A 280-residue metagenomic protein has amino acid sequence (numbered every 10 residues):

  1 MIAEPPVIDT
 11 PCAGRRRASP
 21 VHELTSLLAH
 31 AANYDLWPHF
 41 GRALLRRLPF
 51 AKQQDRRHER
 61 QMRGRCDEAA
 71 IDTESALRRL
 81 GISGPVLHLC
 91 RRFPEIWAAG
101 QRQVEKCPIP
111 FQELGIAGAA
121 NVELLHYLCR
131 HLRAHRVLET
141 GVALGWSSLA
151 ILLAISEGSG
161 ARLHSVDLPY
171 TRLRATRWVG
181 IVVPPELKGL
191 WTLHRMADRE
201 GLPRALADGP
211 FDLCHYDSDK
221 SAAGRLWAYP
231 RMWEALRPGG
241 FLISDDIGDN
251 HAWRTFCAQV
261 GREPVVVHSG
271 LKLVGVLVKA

Functional and structural regions predicted by a protein language model:
M1-V7: N-terminal acidic, proline/glycine-rich, low-complexity intrinsically disordered segments
E4, W37-H39, R63-A70, R79-S83 (+4 more regions): General structural signal for secondary-structure boundaries
I8-C90: N-terminal auxiliary segments of SAM/dcSAM-dependent transferases
I8-R15, P20-L27, F111-A280: S-adenosylmethionine/decaboxylated-SAM
D67-L80, P94-E105, T176-P184, P203-D208: Short charge-dense sequence patches
R79-N121, H126-H131: Class I SAM-dependent transferase core
